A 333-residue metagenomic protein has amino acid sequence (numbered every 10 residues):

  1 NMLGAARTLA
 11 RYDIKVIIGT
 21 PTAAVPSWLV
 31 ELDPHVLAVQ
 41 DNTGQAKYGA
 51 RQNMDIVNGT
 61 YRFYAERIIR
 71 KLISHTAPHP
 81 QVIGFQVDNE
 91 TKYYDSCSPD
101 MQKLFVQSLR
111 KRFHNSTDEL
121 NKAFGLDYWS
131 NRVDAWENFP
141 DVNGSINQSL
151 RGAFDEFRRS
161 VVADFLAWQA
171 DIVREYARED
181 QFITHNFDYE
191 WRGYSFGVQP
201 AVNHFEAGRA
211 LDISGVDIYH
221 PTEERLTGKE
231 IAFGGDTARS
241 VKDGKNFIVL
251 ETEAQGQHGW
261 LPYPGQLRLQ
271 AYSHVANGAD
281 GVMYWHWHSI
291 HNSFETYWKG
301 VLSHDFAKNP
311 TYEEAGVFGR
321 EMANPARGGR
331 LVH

Functional and structural regions predicted by a protein language model:
N1-A5, L9, I68-I73, A167-D171 (+4 more regions): Short alpha-helical segments and helix-capping/turn motifs at coil-helix boundaries
N1-A77, F247-L250, Q255: Active-site-adjacent substrate/metal-binding segments within catalytic domains of carbohydrate-active enzymes
A6-D13, H75-P80, N203-R209, T237-D243: Acidic (Asp/Glu)-rich catalytic clusters
G19-W28, I83-K92, F187-W191, E251-E253 (+1 more regions): Short, solvent-exposed turn/loop segments enriched in Gly/Ser/Thr/Pro and often Arg
V30-E31, S96-P99, G197, G259-P262 (+1 more regions): Short acidic, glycine/serine/threonine-rich loops at helix termini
D33-N42, A201-H204, Q266-L267, G300-L302: Short, hinge-like loop/turn segments at secondary-structure boundaries
V39-E224, G228-I231: Polysaccharide-binding and catalytic clefts of secreted carbohydrate-active enzymes
A167, E179, G208-H333: Carbohydrate-binding surfaces of carbohydrate-active enzymes
